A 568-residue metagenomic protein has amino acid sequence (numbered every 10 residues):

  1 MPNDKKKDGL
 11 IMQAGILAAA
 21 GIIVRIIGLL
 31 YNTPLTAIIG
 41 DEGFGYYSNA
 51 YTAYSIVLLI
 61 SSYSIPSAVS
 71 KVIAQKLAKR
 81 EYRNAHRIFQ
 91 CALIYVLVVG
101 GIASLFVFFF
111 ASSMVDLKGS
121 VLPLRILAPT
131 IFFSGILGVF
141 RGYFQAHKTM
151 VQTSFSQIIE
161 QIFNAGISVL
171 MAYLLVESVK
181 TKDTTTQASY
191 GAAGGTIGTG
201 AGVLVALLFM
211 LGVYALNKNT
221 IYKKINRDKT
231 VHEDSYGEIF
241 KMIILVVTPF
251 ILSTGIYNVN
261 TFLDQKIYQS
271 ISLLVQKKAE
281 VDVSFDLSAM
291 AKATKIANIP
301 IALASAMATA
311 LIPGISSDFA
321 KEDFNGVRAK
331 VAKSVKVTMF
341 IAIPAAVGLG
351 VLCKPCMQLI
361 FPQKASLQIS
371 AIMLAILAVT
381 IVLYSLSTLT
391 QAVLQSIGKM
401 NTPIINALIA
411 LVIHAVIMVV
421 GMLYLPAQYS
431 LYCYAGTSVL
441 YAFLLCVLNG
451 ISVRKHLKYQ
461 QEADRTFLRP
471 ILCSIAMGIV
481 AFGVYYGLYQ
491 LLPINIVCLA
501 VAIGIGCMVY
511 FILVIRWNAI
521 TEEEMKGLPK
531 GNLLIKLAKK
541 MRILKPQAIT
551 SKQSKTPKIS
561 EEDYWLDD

Functional and structural regions predicted by a protein language model:
G9-S67, S104, F108, I131 (+1 more regions): Signature of the first transmembrane helix
Q13-G28, T199-A206, M210, Y214 (+3 more regions): Transmembrane helical elements of multi-pass membrane transporters/channels
G15-I22, L124, P129, F140-L174 (+3 more regions): Alpha-helical transmembrane segments of multi-pass membrane transporters/permeases
L35-I56, G119, T185-A193, I239-V246 (+2 more regions): Interfacial/gating helices of multi-pass transporter permease domains
Y63-A78, A293, A302-K321: Helix-loop junctions and terminal segments of transmembrane helices in multi-pass membrane transport/translocation
S112-I126, G350-I381: Interfacial segments at transmembrane-helix termini and the short loops linking adjacent helices
V151, I162-V213, N401, L411-G450 (+3 more regions): Membrane-interface helix-loop junctions in multi-pass transport and translocation proteins
G483-D568: Membrane-proximal transmembrane or re-entrant/amphipathic helices at the cytosolic face
